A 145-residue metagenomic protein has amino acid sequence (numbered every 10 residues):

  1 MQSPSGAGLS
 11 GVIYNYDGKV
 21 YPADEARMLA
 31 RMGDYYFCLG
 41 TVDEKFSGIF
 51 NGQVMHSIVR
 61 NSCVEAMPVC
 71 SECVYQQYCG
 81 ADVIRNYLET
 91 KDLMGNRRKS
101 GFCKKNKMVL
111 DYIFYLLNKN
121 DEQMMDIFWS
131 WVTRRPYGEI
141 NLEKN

Functional and structural regions predicted by a protein language model:
M1-R31, E65-A66, Y78, F128-N145: A C-terminal junction/extension of Radical SAM enzymes
S5, L39, C103: Short clusters of hydrophobic/aromatic residues that line enzyme substrate/ligand-binding pockets
D24, A66-R85, F102-K105: Local cysteine-cluster metal-coordination motifs and their immediate loop/turn environment, predominantly Fe-S cluster
D24-A26, D82-T90, I113-L116: Short conserved micro-motifs at the rims of enzyme active sites and ligand-binding pockets
A26-V74: C-terminal accessory region of radical SAM enzymes
V54, L88, N118-E122: Short intrinsically disordered coil segments
T90-R97: Short linker/helix segments within small regulatory modules
R97-E143: Short Fe-S-cluster ligation motifs
